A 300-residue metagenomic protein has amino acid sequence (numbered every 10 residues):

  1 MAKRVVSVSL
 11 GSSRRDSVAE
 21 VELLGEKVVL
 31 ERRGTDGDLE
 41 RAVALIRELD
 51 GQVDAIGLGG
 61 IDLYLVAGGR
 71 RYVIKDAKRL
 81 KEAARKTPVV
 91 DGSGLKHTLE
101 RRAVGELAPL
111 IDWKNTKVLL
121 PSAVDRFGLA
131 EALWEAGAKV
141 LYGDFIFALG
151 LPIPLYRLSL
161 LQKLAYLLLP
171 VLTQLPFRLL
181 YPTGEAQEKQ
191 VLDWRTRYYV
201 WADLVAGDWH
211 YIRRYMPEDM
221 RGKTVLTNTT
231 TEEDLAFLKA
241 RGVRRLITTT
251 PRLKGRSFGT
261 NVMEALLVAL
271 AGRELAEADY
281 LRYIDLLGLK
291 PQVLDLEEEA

Functional and structural regions predicted by a protein language model:
A2-N115, A136, A206-G207, R221-T229 (+2 more regions): Metallocofactor- and cofactor-centric catalytic cores in central/energy metabolism, strongly enriched
R14-S17, L65, G128-L129, G150 (+1 more regions): Short, charged/polar "capping" segments at the starts of alpha-helices and the immediately preceding loops
T35, P121-A123, G184-K189: Active-site glycine- and acidic-residue-rich loops that bind and position anionic ligands or nucleotide-like cofactors
I61, A123-R126, W209-I212, T229-E233: Short, polar loop motifs at secondary-structure junctions
L95-R102, E106-Y156: Conserved beta-alpha
L149-Y156, D234-R241, K254-V262: Short, charged, surface-exposed secondary-structure boundary motifs
G150-H210: Active-site rim beta-loop-alpha module in soluble metabolic enzymes
R213-E218: Short, T/G/N/S-enriched strand-turn elements that build extracellular solenoid repeat scaffolds
